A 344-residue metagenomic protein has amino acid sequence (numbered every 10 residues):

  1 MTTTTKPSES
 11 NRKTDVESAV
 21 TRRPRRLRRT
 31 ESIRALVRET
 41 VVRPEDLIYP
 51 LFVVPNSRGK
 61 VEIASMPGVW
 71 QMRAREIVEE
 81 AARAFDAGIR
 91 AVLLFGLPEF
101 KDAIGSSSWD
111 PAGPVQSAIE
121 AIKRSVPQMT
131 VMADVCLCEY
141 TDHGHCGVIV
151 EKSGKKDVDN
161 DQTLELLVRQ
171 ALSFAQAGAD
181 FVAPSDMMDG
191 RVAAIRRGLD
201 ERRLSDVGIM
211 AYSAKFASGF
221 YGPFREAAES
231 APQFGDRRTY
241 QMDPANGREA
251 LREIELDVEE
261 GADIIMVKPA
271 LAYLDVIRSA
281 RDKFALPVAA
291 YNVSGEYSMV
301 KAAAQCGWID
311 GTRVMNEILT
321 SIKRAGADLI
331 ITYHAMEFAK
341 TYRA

Functional and structural regions predicted by a protein language model:
T2-R38: N-terminal amphipathic/basic leader segments beginning at the initiator methionine
S18, T30, R43-I48, V54-A344: Alpha/beta enzyme core
